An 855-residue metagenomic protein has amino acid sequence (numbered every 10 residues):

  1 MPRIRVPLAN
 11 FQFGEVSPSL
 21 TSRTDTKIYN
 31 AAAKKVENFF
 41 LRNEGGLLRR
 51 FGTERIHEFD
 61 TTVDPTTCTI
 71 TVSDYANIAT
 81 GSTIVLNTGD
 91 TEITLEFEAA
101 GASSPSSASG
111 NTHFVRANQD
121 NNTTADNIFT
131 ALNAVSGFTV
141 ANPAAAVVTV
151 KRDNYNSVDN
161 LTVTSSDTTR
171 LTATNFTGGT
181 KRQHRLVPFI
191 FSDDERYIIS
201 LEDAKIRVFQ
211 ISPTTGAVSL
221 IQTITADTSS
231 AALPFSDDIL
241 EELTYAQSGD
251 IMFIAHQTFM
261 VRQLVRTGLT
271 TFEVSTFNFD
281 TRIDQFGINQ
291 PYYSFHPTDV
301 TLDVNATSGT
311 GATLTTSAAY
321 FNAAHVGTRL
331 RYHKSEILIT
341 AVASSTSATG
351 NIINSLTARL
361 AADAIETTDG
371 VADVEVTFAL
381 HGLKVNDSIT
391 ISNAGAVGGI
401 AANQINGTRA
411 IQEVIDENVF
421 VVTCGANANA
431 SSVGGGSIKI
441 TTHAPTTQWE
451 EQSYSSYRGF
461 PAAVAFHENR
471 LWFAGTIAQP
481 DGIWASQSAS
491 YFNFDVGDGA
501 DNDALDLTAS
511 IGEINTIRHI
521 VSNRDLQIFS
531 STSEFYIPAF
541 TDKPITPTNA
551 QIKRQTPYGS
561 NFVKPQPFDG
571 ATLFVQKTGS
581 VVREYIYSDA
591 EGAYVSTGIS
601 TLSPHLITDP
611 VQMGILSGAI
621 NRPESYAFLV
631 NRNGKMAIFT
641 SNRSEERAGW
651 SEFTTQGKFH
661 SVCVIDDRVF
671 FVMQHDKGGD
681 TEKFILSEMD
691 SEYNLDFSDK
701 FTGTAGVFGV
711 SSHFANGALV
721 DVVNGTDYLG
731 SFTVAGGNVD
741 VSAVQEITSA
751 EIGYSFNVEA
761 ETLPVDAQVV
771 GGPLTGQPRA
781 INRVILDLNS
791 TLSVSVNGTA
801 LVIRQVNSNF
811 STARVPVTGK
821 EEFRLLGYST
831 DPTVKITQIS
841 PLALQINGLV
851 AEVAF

Functional and structural regions predicted by a protein language model:
M1-D64, R182-I221, Q263, T267-A306 (+6 more regions): N-terminal beta-propeller domains
P2-V63, R182-K205, Q210-T214, N515 (+1 more regions): Beta-sheet repeat architectures centered on beta-propellers
V6-P7, Q12, P18, D126-N127 (+7 more regions): Small/polar beta-strand repeat architecture
D64-K181: Polar, low-complexity export/assembly segments characteristic of proteins that are secreted or assemble on the cell
R182-D193, F235-S248, Y454-E468, E513-N523 (+3 more regions): Structural signature of eukaryotic scaffold interfaces centered on beta-propeller domains
R196-L201, M252-A255, L471-A474, R518-S530 (+4 more regions): Short beta-strand elements that form the blades of beta-propeller/WD-repeat-like and other beta-sheet-rich scaffold
L201-A204, S229-Q263, I528-F529: Elongated alpha-helical scaffolds
